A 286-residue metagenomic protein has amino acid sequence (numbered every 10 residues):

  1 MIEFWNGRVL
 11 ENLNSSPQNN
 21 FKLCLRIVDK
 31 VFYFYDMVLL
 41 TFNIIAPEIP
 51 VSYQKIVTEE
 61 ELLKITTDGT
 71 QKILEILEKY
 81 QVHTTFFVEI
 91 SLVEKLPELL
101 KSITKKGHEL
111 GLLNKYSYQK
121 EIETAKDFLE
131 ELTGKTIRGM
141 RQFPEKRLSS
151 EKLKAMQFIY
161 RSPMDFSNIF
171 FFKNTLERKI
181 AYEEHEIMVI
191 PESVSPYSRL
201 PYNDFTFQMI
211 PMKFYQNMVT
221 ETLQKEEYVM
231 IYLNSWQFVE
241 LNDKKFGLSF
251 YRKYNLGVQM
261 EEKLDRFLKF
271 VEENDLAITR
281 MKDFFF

Functional and structural regions predicted by a protein language model:
I2-L10: Short polybasic linear motifs
F4, L25-P191, F214-F286: Catalytic alpha-helical scaffold of carbohydrate-active enzymes acting on polysaccharides/glycoconjugates
I190-F214: Positively charged, amphipathic and often flexible ligand-engagement surfaces
